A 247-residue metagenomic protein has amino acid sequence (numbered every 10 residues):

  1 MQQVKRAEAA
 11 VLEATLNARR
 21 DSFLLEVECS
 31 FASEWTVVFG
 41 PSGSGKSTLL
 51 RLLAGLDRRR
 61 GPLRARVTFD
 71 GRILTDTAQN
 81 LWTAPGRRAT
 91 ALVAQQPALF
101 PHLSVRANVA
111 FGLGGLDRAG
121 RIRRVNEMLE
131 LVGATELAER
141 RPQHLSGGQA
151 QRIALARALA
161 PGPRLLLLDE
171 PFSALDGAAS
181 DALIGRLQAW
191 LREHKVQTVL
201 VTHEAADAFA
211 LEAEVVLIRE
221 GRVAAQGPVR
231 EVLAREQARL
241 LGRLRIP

Functional and structural regions predicted by a protein language model:
R72-D76, G120-L137, Q188-A189: Conserved ABC ATPase "signature" region
L74-A91, G115-A119, E236: ABC ATPase NBD coupling module
R141-L145, Q149-Q151: Conserved ABC ATPase signature
A160-R164: A short, proline-enriched helix->beta-strand linker immediately N-terminal to the Walker B motif in ABC-type P-loop
L166-E170: Catalytic Walker B motif of ABC-type/P-loop ATPase nucleotide-binding domains
K195-V201: Conserved H-loop
